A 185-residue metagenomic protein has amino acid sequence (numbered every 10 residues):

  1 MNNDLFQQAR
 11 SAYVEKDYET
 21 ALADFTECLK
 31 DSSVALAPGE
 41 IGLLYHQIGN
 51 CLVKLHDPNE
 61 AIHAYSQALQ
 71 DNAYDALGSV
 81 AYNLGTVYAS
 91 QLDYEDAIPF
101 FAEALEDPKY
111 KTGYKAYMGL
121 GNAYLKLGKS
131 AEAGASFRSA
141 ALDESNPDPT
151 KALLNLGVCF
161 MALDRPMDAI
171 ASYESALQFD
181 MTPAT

Functional and structural regions predicted by a protein language model:
N3, L43, L77-S79, T112-K115 (+2 more regions): Start-of-helix register in tetratricopeptide repeats
N3-A35, N50-K54: Alpha-helical segment of the N-proximal tetratricopeptide repeat
D31-I41, L69-L77, L105-G113, E144-S145: Flexible helix-coil transition and linker loops at the boundaries of alpha-helical arrays
